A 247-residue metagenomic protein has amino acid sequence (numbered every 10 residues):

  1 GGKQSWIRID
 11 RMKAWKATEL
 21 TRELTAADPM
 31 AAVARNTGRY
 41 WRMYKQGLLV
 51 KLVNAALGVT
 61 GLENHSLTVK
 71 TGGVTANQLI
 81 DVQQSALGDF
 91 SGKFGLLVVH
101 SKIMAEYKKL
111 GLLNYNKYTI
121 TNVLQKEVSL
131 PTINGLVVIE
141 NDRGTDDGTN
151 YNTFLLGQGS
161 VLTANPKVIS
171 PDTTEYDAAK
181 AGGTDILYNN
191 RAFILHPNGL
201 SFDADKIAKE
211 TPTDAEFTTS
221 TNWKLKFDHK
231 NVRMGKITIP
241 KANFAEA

Functional and structural regions predicted by a protein language model:
G1-R11: Assembly/oligomerization interface modules of large self-assembling protein complexes
R8-D10, G92, K180-T184: A general secondary-structure signal for short beta-strands and their flanking turns/coil in non-transmembrane regions
R11-E19: Glycine-rich, often proline-containing surface loops adjacent to acidic residues and nearby aromatics that form
L20-D89, T218, W223-K224, D228-K230 (+2 more regions): Alpha-helical scaffold segments that mediate packing/assembly in large oligomeric complexes
G47, K51-A55, K102-I103, L112 (+1 more regions): Subunit-assembly interface segments of extracellular/virion macromolecular structures
K70-N77, K109-A247: Sequence/fold signature of self-assembling virion shell proteins
L87-L110: Hydrophobic, aromatic-enriched interface-forming segments
